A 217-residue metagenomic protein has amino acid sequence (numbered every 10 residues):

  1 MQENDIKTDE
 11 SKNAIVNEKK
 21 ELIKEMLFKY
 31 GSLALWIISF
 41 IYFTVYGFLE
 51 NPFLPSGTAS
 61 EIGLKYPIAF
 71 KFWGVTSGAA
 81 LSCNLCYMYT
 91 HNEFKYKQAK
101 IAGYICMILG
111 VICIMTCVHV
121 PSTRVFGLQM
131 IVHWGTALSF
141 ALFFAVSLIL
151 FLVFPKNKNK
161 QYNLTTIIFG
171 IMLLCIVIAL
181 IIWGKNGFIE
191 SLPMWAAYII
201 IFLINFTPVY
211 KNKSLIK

Functional and structural regions predicted by a protein language model:
Q2-F94: N-terminal topogenic module of multi-pass integral membrane proteins
Q2-I6, F72-N84, S139-F151, A196-K211: Hydrophobic cores of alpha-helical transmembrane segments in multi-pass inner/ER membrane proteins, independent
I23-K24, Y89-A102, V153-N163, K213-I216: Membrane-interface helix-boundary motifs at transmembrane edges
F43, L109-H119, I171-I181: Aromatic-anchored segments of alpha-helical transmembrane domains
F48, V118-G127, I178-N186: Juxtamembrane "helix-exit" motif on the non-cytosolic side of transmembrane helices
I62-F72, A99-G103, V125-A141: Transmembrane alpha-helix entry/boundary detector in multi-pass membrane proteins
M107-T165: Membrane-proximal helix-loop-helix units in multi-pass membrane proteins
L152-K217: Terminal transmembrane helical module of multi-pass membrane proteins
